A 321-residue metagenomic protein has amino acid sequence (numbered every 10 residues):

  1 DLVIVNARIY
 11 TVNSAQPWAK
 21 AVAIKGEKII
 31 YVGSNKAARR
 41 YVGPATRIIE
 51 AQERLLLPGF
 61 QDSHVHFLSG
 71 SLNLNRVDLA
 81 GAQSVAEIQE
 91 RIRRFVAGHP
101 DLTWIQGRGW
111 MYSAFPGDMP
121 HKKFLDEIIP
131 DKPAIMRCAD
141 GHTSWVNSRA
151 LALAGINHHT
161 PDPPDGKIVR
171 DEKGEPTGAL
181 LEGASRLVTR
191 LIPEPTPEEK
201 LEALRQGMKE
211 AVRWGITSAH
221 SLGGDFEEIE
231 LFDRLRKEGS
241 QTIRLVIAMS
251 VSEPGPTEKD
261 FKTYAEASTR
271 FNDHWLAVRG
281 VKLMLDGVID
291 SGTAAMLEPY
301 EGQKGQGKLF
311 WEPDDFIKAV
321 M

Functional and structural regions predicted by a protein language model:
D1-V5, S14-T263, R279, L283-M321: Divalent metal-binding segments
S268-N272: Accessory "access/gating" subregions that flank catalytic or transport cores
